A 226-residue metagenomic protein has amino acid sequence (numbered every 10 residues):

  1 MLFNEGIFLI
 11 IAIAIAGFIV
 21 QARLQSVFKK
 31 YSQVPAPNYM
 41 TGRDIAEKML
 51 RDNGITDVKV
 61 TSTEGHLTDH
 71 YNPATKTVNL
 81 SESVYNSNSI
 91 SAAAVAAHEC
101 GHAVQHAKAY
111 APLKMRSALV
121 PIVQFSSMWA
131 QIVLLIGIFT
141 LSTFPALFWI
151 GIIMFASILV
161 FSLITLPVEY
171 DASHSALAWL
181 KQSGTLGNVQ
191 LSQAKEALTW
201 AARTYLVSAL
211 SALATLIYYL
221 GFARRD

Functional and structural regions predicted by a protein language model:
M1-I7, R51-G54, A94, M128-V133: Short, mixed-charge, low-aromatic patches
M1-V27, F144, W149-I150, V160-L166: Hydrophobic alpha-helical transmembrane segments of small proteolipidic membrane proteins, enriched in energy-coupled
I10-A16, I132-I136, A156: Core hydrophobic alpha-helical membrane-spanning segments
Q21-S126, V160-D226: Polar-ligand-bearing catalytic/cofactor-coordination segments of membrane-embedded or membrane-tethered inner-membrane
V120-P145: Post-HExxH zinc-binding segment in Zn-dependent metallohydrolases
Q124, Q131, I152-F155, A202: Residues within membrane-spanning alpha-helices of integral membrane proteins, especially the hydrophobic core/packing
I136-I153, A223-D226: Membrane-interfacial helix-loop-helix connectors in multipass membrane proteins
